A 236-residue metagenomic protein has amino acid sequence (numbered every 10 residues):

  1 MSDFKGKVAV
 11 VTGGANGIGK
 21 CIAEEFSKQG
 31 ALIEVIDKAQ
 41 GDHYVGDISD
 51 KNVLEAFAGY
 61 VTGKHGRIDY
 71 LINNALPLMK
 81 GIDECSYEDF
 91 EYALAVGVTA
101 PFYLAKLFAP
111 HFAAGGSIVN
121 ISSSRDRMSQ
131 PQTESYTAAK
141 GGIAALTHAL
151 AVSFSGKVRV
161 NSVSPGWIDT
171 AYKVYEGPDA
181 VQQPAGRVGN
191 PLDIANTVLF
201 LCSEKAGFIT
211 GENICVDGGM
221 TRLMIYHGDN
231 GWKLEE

Functional and structural regions predicted by a protein language model:
S2-L32: Canonical Rossmann dinucleotide-binding motif of NAD(H)/NADP(H)-dependent dehydrogenases/reductases, specifically
N74-M79, G219: Conserved NAD(P)H cofactor-binding loop of Rossmann-fold oxidoreductase domains
G81-L94, D179: Substrate-binding pocket helix/loop in short-chain dehydrogenase/reductase
A105, A139, T147: Active-site helix of classical SDR
P110, A151-G156, G207: Alpha-helical segment proximal to the catalytic Tyr-Lys
S162, G177-I209, V216-G218: C-terminal helical subdomain
T210-E236: Short C-terminal tail/terminal secondary-structure segment of NAD(P)H-dependent dehydrogenase/reductase domains
